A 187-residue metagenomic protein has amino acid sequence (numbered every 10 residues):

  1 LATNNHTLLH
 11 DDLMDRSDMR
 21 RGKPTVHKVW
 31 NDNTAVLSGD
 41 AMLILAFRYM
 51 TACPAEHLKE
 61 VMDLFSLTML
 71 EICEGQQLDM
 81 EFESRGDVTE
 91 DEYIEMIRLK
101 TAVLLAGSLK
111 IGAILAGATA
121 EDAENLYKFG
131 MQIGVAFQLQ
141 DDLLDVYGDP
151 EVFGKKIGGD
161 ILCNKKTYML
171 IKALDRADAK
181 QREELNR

Functional and structural regions predicted by a protein language model:
L1-R182: Mg2+-dependent prenyl diphosphate-binding active-site environment of isoprenoid biosynthetic enzymes
E183-R187: A mobile "lid/hinge" subdomain adjacent to the ATP/sugar-phosphate binding pocket shared across diverse ATP-dependent
